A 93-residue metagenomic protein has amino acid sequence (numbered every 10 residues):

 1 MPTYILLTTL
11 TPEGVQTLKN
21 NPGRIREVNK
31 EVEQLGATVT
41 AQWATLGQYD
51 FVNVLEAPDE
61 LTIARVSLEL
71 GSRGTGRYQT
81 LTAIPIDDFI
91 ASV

Functional and structural regions predicted by a protein language model:
M1-Q34, T38, T45-Y49, I84 (+1 more regions): Short S/T/G/P-rich N-terminal loop/turn motif that feeds into the first structured element of a domain
I5-T9, W43-V66: Short, well-ordered beta-strand segments in beta-rich or mixed alpha/beta enzyme and ligand-binding folds
Q16, N53-V54, T80: Short N-terminal micro-motifs specific to bacterial/archaeal maturation and metal-cluster initiation sites
V39-Q42, Y78-T80: Generic structural signal for residues in well-ordered beta-strands
A57-I84: An amphipathic, aromatic/His-enriched active-site/gating alpha helix that lines ligand/cofactor pockets
